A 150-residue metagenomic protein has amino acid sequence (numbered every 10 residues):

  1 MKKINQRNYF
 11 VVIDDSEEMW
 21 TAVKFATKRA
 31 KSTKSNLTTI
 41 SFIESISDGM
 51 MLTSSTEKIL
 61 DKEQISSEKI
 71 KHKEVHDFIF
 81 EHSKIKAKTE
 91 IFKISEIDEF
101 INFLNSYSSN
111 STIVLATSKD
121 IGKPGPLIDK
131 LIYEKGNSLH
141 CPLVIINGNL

Functional and structural regions predicted by a protein language model:
M1-I4, F80-I113, L150: Structural beta-alpha unit
K3-T56, N147: Small/aliphatic-rich secondary-structure junction motif
A22-F25, F100-F103, L131: A short acidic, amphipathic alpha-helical/loop segment
T33, S83, S138-H140: Short, structured coil segments at secondary-structure junctions
T38-I40, K88-F92, V144-I146: General small-molecule cofactor/ligand-binding pocket signal
S54-K58, S106-S108: Short, hinge-like loop/turn segments at secondary-structure boundaries
E57-K71: A short acidic, glycine-rich active-site loop that binds or catalyzes chemistry on phosphate/adenosine moieties
N105-L150: Gly/Ser-rich helix-loop-strand patches that form or flank binding pockets for ribonucleotide-derived cofactors
